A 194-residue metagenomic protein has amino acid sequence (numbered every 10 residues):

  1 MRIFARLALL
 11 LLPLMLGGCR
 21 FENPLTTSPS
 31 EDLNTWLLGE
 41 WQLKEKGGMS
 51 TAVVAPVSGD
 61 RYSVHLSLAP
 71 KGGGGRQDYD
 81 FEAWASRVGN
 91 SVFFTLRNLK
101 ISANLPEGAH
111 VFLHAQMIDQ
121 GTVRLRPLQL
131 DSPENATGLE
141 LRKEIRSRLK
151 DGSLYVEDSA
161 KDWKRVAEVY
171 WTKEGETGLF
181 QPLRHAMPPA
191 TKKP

Functional and structural regions predicted by a protein language model:
R2-L10: Sec-dependent signal peptide recognition, specifically the positively charged N-region followed immediately by
L16-G18: C-terminal motif of bacterial Sec signal peptides marking the signal peptidase cleavage site
R20-W36, K44-P194: Calycin-type beta-barrel ligand-binding domains and close structural analogs
